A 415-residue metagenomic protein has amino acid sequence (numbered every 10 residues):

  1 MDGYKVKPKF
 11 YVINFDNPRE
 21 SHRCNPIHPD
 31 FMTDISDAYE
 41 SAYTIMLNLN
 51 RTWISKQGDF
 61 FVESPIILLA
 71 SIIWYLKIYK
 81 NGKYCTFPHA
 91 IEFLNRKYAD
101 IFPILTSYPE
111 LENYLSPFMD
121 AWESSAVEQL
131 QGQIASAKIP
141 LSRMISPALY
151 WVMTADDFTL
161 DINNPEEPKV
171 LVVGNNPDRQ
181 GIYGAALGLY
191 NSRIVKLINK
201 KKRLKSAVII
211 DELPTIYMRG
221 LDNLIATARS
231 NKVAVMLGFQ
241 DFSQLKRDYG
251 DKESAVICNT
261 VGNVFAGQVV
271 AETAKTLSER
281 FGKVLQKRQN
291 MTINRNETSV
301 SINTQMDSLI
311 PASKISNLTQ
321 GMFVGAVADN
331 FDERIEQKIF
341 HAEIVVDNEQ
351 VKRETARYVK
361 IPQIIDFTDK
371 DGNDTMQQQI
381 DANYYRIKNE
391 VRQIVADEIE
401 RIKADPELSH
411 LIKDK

Functional and structural regions predicted by a protein language model:
M1-V233, D248-Y249, I315-T319, V327-R334 (+2 more regions): P-loop NTPase motor domains
D2-Y4, I27-P29, L224-I225, D251-S254 (+2 more regions): Short secondary-structure boundary/capping segments
I225-T227, N231-A328: Conserved ATP-driven motor cores of ASCE-family P-loop NTPases powering translocation/secretion/packaging/pilus
E336-K338: Intrinsically disordered, low-complexity segments enriched in serine, threonine, and glycine
E343-V351: His/Asp/Glu-rich acidic catalytic environments and adjacent acidic regulatory segments
